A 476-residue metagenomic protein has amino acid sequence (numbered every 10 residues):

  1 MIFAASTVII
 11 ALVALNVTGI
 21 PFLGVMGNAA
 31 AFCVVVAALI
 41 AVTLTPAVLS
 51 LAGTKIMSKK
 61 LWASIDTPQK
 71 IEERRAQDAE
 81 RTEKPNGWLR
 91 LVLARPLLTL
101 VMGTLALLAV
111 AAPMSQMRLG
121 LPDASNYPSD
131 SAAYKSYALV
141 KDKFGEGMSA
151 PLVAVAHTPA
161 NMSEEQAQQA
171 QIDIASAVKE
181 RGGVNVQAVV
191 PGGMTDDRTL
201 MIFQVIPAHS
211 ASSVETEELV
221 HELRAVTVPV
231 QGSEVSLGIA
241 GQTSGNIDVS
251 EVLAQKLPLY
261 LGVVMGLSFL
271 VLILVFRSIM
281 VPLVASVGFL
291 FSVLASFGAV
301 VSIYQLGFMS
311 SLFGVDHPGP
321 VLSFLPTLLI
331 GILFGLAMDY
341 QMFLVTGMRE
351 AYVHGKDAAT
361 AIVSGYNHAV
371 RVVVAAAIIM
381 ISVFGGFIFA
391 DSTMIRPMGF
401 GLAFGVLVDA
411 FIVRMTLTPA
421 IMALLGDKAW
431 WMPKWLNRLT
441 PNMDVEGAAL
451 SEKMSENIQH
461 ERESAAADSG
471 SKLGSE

Functional and structural regions predicted by a protein language model:
M1-L119, G232, Q242-E476: Membrane-embedded transmembrane helical bundles of large multi-pass transporters/channels
Q116-S310, P320, S471-E476: Structured non-transmembrane domains adjacent to transmembrane bundles in polytopic membrane proteins
